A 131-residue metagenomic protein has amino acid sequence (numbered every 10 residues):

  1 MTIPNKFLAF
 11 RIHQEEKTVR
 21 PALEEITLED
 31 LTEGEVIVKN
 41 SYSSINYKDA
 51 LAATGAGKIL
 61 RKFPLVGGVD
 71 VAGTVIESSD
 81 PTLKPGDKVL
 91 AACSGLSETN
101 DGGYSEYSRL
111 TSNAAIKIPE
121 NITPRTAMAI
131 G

Functional and structural regions predicted by a protein language model:
M1-F7: Eukaryotic N-terminal low-complexity, Ser/Thr- and Lys/Arg-rich leader segments that predominantly function as
N5, A22-E24, V71: Short beta-strand or tight-loop elements that sit immediately N-terminal to catalytic metal-binding acidic residues
K17-L23, A56-G57: Short gly/ser/thr-rich secondary-structure transition/capping motifs
T27-I45, A56-L96, A114, P119-I122: Glycine-rich beta-strand-centered segment in the early N-terminal region that forms part of a ligand/cofactor-binding
K48-T54: Cytochrome P450 core scaffold surrounding the K-helix E-X-X-R motif and the conserved "meander" helix-loop region
L96-S112: A structural motif shared across PLP-dependent enzymes of the aminotransferase-like
E120-G131: A glycine-rich, Thr/Ser-enriched phosphate-binding loop motif common to dinucleotide/cofactor-binding enzymes
